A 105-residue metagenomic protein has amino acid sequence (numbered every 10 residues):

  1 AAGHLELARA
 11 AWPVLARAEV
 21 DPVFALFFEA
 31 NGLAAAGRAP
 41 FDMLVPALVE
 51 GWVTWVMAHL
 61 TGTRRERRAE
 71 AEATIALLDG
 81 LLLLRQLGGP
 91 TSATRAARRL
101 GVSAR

Functional and structural regions predicted by a protein language model:
A2-A8, R17-F28, A35-G62, E72: Amphipathic alpha-helical packing segments from all-alpha helical-bundle domains
A11-W12, F27-N31, T74, L78-L81: Short alpha-helical scaffolding segments that buttress acidic/His motifs in well-ordered protein cores
L15-E19, G101-A104: Generic secondary-structure transition motif, activating predominantly at the C-termini of alpha-helices
A36-V49, H59-R105: Hydrophobic/aromatic-rich alpha-helical bundle segments in the mid-to-C-terminal region
